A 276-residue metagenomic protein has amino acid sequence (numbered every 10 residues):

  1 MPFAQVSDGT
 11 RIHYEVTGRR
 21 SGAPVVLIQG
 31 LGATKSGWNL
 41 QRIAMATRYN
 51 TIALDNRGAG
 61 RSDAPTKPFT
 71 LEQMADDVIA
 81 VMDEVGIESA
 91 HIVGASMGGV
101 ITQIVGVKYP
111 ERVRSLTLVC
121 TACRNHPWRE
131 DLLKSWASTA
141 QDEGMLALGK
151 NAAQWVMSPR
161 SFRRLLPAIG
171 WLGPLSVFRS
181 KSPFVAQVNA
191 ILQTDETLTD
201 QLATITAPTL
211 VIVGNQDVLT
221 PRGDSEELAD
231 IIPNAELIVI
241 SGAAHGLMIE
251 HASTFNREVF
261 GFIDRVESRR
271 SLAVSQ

Functional and structural regions predicted by a protein language model:
V6-K67: Conserved HGGG/HGGXW glycine-rich cap/lid loop of the alpha/beta-hydrolase fold
I43, I52-G94, R257: Active-site loop/oxyanion-hole signature of alpha/beta-hydrolase fold enzymes
G94, G98, T102: Gly/Ala-rich beta-loop-alpha elbow adjacent to hydrolase catalytic centers
Q103, V107-K108, R114-E143: Flexible "cap/lid" loop of the alpha/beta hydrolase fold
P127-R129, L146-Q201: Conserved alpha/beta-hydrolase catalytic His-Asp/Glu region
I205, V211-V213: Short beta-strand/loop motif that positions the catalytic acidic residue of the alpha/beta-hydrolase fold
N215-T220: Acidic catalytic loop of the alpha/beta-hydrolase fold
A235-Q276: Catalytic active-site module of serine/aspartate enzymes centered on a nucleophile-bearing elbow/loop
